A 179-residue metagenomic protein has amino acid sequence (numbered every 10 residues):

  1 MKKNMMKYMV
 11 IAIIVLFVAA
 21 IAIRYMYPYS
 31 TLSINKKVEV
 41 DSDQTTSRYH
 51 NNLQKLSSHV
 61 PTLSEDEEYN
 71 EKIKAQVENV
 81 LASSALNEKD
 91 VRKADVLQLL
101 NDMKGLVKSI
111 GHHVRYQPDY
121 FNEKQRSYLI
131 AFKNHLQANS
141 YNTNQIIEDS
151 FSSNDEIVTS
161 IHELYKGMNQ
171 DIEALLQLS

Functional and structural regions predicted by a protein language model:
M1-K7: Positively charged n-region of N-terminal signal peptides that target proteins for export
K7, M26-P28, R48, E68: Intrinsically disordered, low-complexity N-terminal regions enriched in serine/proline/glycine with scattered basic
K7-Y25: Hydrophobic membrane-insertion alpha-helices, especially the h-region of bacterial N-terminal signal peptides
Y25-Q44: Ser/Thr/Pro/Gly-rich low-complexity linker/stalk segments immediately outside membranes or between
Q44-K89, H135-S179: C-terminal amphipathic alpha-helix
E78-Y128: Structured, soluble extracytoplasmic/luminal domains of envelope-associated proteins
N101-K104, K108, I130, N134-Q137 (+2 more regions): Solvent-exposed, polar/charged alpha-helical surfaces in well-ordered, non-transmembrane soluble domains, broadly
Y120-A131, D149-D155: Short acidic, glycine/proline-enriched loop segments that cap or flank alpha-helices
